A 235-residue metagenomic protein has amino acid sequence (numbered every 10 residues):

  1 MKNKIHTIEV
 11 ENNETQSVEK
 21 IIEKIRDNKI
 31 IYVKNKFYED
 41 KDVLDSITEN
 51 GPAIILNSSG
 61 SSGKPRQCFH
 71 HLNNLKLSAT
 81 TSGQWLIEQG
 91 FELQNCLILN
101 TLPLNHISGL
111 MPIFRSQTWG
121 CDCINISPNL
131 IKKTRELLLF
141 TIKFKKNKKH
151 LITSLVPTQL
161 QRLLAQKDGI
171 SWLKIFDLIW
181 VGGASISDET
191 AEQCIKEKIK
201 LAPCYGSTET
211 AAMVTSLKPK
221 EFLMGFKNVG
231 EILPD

Functional and structural regions predicted by a protein language model:
M1-K41, R66-F69, D122-N129: Short beta-strand->loop structural element characteristic of the AMP-binding/adenylate-forming
T7-V10, D40-N57, Q89-L97: Conserved pre-ATP/AMP-binding loop-to-beta segment of ANL
I30-I31, L72-T80, Q84, L97-R162 (+1 more regions): AMP-binding/adenylate-forming
P52-T80, L86: Conserved AMP-binding A3 loop
S58-S61, I98, I113, T153 (+3 more regions): Conserved S/T- and glycine-rich ATP-binding loop of Class I adenylate-forming
Q84-E92, G169-S171: Glycine-rich helix-loop-beta junction characteristic of Rossmann-like nucleotide cofactor-binding loops
A165-L223: Gly/Ser/Thr-rich phosphate-binding loop
K227-I232: Short Gly/Pro-enriched turn/cap motifs at secondary-structure boundaries
